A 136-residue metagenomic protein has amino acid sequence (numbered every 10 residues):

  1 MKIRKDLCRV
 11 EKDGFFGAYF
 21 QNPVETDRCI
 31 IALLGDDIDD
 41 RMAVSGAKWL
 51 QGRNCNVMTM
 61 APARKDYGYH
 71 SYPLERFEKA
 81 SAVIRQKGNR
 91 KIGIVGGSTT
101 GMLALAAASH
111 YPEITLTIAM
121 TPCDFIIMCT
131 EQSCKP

Functional and structural regions predicted by a protein language model:
M1-R28: N-terminal cap/lid segment of alpha/beta-hydrolase-fold proteins
D27-G35: Short beta-strand element of the alpha/beta-hydrolase
I31, M58, L116-I118: Hydrophobic/aromatic beta-strand patches that form the interior of the parallel beta-sheet core in alpha/beta enzyme
D39, A82-P136: Primarily recognizes the serine-hydrolase "nucleophile elbow" in alpha/beta-hydrolase and SGNH/GDSL folds
M42: N-terminal carbohydrate-binding/catalytic regions of secreted carbohydrate-active enzymes
S45-W49, A106-A107: A short acidic, amphipathic alpha-helical/loop segment
A47-Y67: Conserved alpha/beta-hydrolase
A61-G93: Catalytic nucleophile-loop/oxyanion-hole region of alpha/beta-hydrolase and closely related hydrolase-like folds
